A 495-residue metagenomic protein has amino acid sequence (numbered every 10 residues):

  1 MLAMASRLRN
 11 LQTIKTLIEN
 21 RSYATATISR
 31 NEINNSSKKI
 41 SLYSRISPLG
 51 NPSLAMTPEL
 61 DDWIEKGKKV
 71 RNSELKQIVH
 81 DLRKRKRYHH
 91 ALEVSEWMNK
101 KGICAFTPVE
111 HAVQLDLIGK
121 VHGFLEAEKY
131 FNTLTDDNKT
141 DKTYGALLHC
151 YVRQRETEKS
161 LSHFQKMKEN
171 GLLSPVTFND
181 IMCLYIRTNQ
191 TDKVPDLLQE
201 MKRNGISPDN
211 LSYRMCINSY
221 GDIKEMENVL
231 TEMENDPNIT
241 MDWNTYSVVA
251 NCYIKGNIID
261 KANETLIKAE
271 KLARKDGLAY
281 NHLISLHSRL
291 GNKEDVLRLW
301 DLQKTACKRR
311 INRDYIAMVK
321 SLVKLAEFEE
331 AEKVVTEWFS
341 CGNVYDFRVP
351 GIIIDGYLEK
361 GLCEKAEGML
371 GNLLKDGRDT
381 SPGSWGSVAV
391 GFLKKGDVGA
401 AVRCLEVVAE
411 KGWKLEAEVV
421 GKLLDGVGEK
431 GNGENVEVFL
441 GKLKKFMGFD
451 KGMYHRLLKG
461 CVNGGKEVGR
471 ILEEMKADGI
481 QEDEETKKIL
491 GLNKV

Functional and structural regions predicted by a protein language model:
M1-T143, L148, Q154-N170, V176 (+8 more regions): N-terminal targeting peptides
K39, R71, L75, A91 (+31 more regions): Pentatricopeptide repeat
G67, G102-I103, D136-N138, R155 (+16 more regions): Inter-helix linker motif
V79-L82, I118, Y151, Y185 (+9 more regions): Residue at a conserved register position within TPR or TPR-like alpha-solenoid repeats
R85, V121, Q154, T188 (+8 more regions): Structural motif corresponding to the intra-repeat A-B loop/turn of tetratricopeptide repeats
E234-P237, Y246-I259, I267-R274, L278-L297 (+3 more regions): Acidic, glycine-rich loop-and-beta core segments that form the ion-binding/anion-interacting portion of active sites
K422, E429-V495: C-terminal interaction modules of eukaryotic adaptor/scaffold proteins
